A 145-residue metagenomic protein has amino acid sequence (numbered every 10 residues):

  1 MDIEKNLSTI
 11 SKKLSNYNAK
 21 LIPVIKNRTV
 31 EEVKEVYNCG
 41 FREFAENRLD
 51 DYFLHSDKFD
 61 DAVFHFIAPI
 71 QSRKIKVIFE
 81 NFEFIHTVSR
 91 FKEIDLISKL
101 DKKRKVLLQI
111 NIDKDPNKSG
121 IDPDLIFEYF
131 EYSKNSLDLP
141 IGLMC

Functional and structural regions predicted by a protein language model:
M1-C145: Conserved alpha/beta-domain cores
